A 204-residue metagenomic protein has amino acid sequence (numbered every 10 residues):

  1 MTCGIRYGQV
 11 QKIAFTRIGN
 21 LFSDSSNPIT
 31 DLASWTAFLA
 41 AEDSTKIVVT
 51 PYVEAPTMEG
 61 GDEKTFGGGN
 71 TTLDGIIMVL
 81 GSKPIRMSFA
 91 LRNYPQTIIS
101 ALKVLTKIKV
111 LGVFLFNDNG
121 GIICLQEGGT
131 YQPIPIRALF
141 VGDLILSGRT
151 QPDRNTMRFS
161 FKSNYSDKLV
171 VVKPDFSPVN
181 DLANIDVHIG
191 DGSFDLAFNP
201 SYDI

Functional and structural regions predicted by a protein language model:
M1-S88, P135-P152: Solvent-exposed edge beta-strands and adjacent loop segments that serve as assembly or binding interfaces
T16, T50-Y52, A90-R92, F116 (+3 more regions): A structural detector for beta-sheet-dominated domains
I18-L21, R92-Q96, D118-N119, N164-K168: Generic structural motif
G19, S23-S26, T30, E42 (+5 more regions): Intrinsic-disorder/low-complexity regions
W35, A41-E42, L105-I108, N199: Low-complexity, intrinsically disordered/propeptide-like segments
E63-Q132: Structured, beta-strand-rich domain cores that present glycine/charged loop surfaces used to bind extended ligands
P133-D203: Mixed-charge, glycine-accented linear interaction segment located at domain edges/termini
